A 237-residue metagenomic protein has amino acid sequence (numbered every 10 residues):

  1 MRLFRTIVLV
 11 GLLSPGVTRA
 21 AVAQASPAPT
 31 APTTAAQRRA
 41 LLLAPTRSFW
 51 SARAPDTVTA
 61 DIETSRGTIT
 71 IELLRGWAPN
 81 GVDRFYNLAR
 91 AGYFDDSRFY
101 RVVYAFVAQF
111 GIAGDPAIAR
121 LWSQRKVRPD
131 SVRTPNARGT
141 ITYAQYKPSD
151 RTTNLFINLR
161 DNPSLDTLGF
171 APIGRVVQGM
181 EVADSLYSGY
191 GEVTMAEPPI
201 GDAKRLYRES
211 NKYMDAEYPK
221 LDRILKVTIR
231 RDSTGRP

Functional and structural regions predicted by a protein language model:
M1-R5: Positively charged n-region of N-terminal signal peptides that target proteins for export
T6-G16: Bacterial N-terminal signal peptides
A21-P237: Cyclophilin-like peptidyl-prolyl cis-trans isomerases
